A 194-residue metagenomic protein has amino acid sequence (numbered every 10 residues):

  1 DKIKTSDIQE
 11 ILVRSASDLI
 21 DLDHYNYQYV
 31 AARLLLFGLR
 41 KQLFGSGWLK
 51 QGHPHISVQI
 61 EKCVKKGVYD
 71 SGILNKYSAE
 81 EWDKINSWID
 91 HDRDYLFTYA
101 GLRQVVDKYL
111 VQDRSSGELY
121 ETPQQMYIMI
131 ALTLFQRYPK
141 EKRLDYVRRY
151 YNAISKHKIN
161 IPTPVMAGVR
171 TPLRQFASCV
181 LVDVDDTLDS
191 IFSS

Functional and structural regions predicted by a protein language model:
D1-S194: Extended catalytic cores of very large enzyme megasubunits
